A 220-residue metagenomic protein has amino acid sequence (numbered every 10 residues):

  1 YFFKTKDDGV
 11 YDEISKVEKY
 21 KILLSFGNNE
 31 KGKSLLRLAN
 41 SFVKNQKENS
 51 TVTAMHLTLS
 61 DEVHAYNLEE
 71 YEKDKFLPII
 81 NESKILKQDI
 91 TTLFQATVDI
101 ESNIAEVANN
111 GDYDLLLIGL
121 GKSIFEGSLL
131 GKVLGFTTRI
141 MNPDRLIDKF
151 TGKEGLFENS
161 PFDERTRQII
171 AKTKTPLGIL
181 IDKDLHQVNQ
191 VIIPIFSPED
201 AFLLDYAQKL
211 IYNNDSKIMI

Functional and structural regions predicted by a protein language model:
F2-G32, L120-I220: Intrinsically disordered or low-complexity boundary/linker segments at protein termini and domain junctions
K16, Q46, G111-D114, L185-Q187: Short flexible coil/turn linkers enriched for glycine and charged/polar residues that connect secondary-structure
E18-K75, I80-E82, T91-L93, Q190-I220: Small/aliphatic-rich secondary-structure junction motif
T53, L117, G178: Short hydrophobic beta-strand segments that form the core of ligand-binding sensory/regulatory domains
K87-L116, G121-G127: Structural beta-alpha unit
